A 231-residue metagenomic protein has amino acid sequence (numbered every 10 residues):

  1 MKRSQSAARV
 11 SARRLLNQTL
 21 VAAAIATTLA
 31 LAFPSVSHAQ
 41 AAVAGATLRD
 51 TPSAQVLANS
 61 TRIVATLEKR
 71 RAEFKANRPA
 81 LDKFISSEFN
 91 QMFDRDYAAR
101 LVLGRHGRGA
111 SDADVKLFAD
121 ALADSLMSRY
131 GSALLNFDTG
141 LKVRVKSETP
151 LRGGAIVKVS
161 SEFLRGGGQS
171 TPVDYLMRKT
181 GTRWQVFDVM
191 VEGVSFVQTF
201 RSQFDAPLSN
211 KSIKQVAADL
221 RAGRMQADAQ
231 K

Functional and structural regions predicted by a protein language model:
M1-R14: N-terminal secretory signal peptides that target proteins for export/translocation
A26-H38: C-terminal segment of classical bacterial N-terminal signal peptides
Q40-A42: Boundary of Sec targeting at the N-terminus
A44-Y130: Early exported N-terminus immediately downstream of N-terminal targeting peptides
T47-A54, A65, K69-A80, G109-A113 (+7 more regions): Surface-exposed, polar/charged faces of alpha-helical domains in mature secreted/periplasmic/lumenal proteins
D120, S128-T171, G223-K231: Surface-exposed, charged secondary-structure patches
S170-Q198: Short beta-strand edge/turn micro-motifs at domain boundaries
D188-K231: Low-complexity, intrinsically disordered terminal/linker segments enriched in charged and Gly/Pro repeats
